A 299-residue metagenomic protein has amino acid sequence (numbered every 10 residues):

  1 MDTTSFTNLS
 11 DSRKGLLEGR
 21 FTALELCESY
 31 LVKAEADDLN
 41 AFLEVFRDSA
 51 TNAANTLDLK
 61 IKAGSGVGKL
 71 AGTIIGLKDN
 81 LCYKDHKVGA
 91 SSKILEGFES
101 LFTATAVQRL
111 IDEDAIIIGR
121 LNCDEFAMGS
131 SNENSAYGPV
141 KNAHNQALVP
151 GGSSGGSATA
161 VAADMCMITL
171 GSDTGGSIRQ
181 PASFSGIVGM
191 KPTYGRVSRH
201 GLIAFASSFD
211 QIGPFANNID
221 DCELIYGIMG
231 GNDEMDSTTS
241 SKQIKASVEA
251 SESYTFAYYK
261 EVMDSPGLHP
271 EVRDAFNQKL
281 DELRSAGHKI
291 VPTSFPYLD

Functional and structural regions predicted by a protein language model:
M1-A53, S285-G287: An N-terminal boundary/leader segment
A23-E28, N55, L268-P296: Acyltransferase
Y30, A50, T103, C222 (+2 more regions): Residue-level signal for inorganic ion chemistry
A36, K69-A106: Enzymes and membrane/adaptor proteins characterized by extended Gly/Ser/Thr/Asp/Glu-rich, aromatic-dotted
R47-L70, L77, E96, S100 (+2 more regions): Flexible, acidic active-site loops/lids enriched in D/E/S/T/G that coordinate Mg2+ and/or position polar
L57-I74, D221, V248-A257: Immediate post-signal peptide segment of exported/extracytoplasmic ligand-binding proteins
F102-A104, Q108-M229: Short glycine/serine-rich loop segments
K191-D274, K279: A short helix-breaking turn/cap at a secondary-structure junction
